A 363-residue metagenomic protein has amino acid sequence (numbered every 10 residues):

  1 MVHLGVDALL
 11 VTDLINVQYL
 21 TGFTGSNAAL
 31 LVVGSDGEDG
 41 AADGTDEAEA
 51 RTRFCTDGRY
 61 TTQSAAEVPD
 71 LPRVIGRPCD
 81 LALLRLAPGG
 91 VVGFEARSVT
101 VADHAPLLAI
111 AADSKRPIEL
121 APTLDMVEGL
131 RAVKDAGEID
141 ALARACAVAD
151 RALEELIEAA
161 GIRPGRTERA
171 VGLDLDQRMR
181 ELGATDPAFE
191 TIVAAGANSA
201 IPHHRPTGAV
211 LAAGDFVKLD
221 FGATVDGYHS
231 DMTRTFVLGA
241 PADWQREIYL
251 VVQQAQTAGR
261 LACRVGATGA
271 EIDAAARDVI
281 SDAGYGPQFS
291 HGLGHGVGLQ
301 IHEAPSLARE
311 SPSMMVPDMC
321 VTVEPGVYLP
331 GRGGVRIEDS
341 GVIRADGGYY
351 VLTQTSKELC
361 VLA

Functional and structural regions predicted by a protein language model:
M1-A363: Active-site neighborhoods and metal-handling regions in enzymes and metal-associated proteins
